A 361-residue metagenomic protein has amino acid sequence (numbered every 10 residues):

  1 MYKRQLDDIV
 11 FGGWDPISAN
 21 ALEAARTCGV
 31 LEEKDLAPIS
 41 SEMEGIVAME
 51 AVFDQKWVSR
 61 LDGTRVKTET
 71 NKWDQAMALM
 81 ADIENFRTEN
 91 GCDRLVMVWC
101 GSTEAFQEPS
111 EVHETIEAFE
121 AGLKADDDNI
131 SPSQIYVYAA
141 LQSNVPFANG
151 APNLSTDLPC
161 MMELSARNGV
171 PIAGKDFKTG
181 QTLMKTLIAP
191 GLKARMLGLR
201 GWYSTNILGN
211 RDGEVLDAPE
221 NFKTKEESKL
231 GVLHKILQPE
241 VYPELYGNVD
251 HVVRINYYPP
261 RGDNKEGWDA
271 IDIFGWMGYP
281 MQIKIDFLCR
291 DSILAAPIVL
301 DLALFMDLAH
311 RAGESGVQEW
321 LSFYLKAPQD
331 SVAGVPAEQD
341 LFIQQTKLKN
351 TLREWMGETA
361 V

Functional and structural regions predicted by a protein language model:
M1-Q5: Conserved small/polar residues in nucleotide/adenosyl-binding loops
L6-L61: Low-complexity, serine/threonine/proline-enriched polar segments
R26, D212-V361: C-terminal catalytic/substrate-binding lobe primarily of soluble NAD(P)-dependent oxidoreductases
M49-A105, P109-E111: Hydrophobic alpha-helical hairpins/lids featuring a short glycine-rich hinge
W99-T103, E114-A125, Q318, S322 (+1 more regions): Extended, composition-driven regions rather than compact fold-specific motifs
S102-A105, F147-L158, F177-L183, N206: Gly/Ser/Thr-rich loops at beta-strand to alpha-helix junctions that form or flank small-molecule/cofactor-binding
E114, A118-Q142, G150-V170: Rossmann-fold NAD(P)-binding glycine/threonine-rich loop
A173-K175, T179-L245: Conserved anion/nucleotide-ligand pocket segment
